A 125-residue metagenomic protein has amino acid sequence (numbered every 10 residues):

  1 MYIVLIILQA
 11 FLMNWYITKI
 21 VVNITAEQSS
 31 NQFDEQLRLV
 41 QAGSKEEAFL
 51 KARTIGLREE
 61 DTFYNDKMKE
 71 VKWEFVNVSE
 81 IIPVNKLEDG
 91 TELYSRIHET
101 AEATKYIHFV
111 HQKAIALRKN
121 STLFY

Functional and structural regions predicted by a protein language model:
M1-L12: Short, Lys/Arg-enriched N-terminal segments with co-localized hydrophobic residues within the first ~10-30 amino acids
L12-T18: Short structural boundary motif marking the start of a folded domain
K19-I24: Generic short beta-strand segments
T25-N31: Short, cysteine-centered beta-strand-loop-beta hairpins and adjacent loop/turn segments enriched in charged/polar
Q32-G43: A short, exposed loop/beta-hairpin motif centered on an aromatic-Gly-Thr core
K45-L57: A short, charged, amphipathic alpha-helix used as a generic interaction element across diverse proteins
R58-Y125: Short, mixed-charge low-complexity intrinsically disordered segments
